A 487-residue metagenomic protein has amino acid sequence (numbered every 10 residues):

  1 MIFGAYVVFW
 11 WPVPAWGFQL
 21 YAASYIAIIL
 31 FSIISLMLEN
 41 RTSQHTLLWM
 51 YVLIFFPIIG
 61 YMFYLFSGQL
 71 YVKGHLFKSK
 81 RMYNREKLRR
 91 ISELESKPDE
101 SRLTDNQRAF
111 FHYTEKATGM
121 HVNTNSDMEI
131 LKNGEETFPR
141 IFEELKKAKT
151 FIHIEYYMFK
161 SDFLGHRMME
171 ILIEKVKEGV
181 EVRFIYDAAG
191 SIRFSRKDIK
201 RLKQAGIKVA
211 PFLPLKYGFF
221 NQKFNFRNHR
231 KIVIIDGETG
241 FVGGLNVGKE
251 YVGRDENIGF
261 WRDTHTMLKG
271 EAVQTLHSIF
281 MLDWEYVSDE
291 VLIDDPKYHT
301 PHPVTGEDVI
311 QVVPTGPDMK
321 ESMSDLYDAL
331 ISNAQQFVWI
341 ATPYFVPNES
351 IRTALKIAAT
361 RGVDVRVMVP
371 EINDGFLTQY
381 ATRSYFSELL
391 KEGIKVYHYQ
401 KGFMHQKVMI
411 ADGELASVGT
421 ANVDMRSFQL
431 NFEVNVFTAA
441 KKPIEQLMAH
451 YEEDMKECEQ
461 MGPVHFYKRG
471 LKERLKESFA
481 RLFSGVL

Functional and structural regions predicted by a protein language model:
M1-D325, A329, N333, N373 (+5 more regions): N-terminal localization/anchoring segments of enzymes in phospholipid and broader phosphate metabolism
T264, A341-T342: A short, conserved beta-strand element enriched in hydrophobic/aromatic residues
S324, I331, R352, V365 (+1 more regions): A general structural signal for well-ordered alpha-helical packing
A329, Y344-R366, P370-E371, G375: Helical hairpin unit composed of two closely spaced alpha helices linked by a short loop
V363-V367, E371-V423: C-terminal structural cap/anchor segments
